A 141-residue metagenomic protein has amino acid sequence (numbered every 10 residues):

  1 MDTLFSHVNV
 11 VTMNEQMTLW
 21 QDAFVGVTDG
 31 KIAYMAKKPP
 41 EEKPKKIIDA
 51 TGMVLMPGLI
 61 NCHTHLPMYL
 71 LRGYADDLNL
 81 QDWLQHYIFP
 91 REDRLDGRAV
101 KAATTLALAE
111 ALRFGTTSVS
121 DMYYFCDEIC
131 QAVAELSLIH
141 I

Functional and structural regions predicted by a protein language model:
M1-E42, V54: N-terminal metal-binding scaffold of metallo-dependent hydrolase/deaminase domains
G58-Y69: Histidine-centered catalytic micro-motifs
L70-K101: Active-site gating loops and adjacent loop-to-helix segments of metal-dependent hydrolytic enzymes
A99-L108, F125-C126: Short, acidic/polar
A111-L112: Hydrophobic pocket-lining residues that define ligand/cofactor binding sites across diverse proteins
G115, V133: Conserved, mostly hydrophobic/aromatic
V119-S120: Hydrophobic residues within beta-strands of alpha/beta enzymes
I139-I141: Conserved small/polar residues in nucleotide/adenosyl-binding loops
